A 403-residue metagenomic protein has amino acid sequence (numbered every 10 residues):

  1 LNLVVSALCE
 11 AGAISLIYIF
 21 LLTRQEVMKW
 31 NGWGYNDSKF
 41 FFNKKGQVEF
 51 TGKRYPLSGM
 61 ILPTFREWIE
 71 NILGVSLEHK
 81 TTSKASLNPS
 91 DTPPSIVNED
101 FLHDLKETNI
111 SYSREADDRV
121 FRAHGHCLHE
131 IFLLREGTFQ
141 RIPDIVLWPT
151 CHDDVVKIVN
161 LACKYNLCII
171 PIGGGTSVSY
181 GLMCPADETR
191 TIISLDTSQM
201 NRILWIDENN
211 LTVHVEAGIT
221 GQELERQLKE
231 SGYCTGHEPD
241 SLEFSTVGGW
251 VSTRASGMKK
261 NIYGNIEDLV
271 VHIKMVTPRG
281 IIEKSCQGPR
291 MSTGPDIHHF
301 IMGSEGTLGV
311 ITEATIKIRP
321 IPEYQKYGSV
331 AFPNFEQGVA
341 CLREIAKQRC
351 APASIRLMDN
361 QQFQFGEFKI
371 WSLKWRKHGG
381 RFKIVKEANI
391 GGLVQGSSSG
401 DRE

Functional and structural regions predicted by a protein language model:
N2-E403: Noncatalytic alpha-helical scaffold of FAD-dependent oxidoreductases
